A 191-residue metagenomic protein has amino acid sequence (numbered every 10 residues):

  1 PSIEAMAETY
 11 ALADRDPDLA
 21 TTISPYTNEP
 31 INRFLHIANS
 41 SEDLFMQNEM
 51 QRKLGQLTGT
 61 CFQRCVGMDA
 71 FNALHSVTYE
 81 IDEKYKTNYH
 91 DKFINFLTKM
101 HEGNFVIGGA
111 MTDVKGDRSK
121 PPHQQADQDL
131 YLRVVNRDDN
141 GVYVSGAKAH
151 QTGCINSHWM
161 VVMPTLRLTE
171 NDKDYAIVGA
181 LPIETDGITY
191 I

Functional and structural regions predicted by a protein language model:
P1-L12: N-terminal-proximal low-complexity accessory segments that begin disordered and transition into the first
I3, I31-A38, P122-Q125: Glycine-rich loop at the start of a catalytic domain that most often binds anionic cofactors/ligands
A11-I107: Internal helix-loop-helix
N104-D117: A short, Trp-centered hydrophobic/proline-enriched beta-strand micro-motif
V114-I191: FAD-binding core of flavoproteins
